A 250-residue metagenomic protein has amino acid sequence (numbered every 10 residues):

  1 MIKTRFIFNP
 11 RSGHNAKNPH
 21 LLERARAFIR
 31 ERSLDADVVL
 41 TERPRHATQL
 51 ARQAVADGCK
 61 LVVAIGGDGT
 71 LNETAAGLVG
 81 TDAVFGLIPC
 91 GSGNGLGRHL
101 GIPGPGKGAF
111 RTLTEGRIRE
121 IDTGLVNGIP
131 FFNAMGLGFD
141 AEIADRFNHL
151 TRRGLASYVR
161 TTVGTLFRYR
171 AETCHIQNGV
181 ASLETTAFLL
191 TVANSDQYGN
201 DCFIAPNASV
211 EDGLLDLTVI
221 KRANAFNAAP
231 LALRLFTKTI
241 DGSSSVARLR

Functional and structural regions predicted by a protein language model:
M1-V62: ATP/NTP phosphate-donor binding region
P10, I65-G67, C90: Glycine-rich beta-strand-to-loop/alpha-helix junction loops that act as flexible
N18-P19, N178-V180, E184, S209 (+1 more regions): ATP/nucleoside-binding phosphotransfer catalytic cores, i.e., glycine-rich phosphate-binding loops
E31-R32, T41, G80-V84, I88-L189: Catalytic core of DAGKc-family lipid kinases
T70-A83: Short Gly/Thr/Asp-enriched flexible loops that form oxyanion-binding sites at enzyme active sites
G136, D140, T191-P206: Glycine-rich phosphate/pyrophosphate-binding beta-alpha loops
H149-S157, G199, P206-N227: Gly/Ser/Thr-rich active-site loops/lids in small-molecule metabolic enzymes that frequently grip phosphoryl groups
